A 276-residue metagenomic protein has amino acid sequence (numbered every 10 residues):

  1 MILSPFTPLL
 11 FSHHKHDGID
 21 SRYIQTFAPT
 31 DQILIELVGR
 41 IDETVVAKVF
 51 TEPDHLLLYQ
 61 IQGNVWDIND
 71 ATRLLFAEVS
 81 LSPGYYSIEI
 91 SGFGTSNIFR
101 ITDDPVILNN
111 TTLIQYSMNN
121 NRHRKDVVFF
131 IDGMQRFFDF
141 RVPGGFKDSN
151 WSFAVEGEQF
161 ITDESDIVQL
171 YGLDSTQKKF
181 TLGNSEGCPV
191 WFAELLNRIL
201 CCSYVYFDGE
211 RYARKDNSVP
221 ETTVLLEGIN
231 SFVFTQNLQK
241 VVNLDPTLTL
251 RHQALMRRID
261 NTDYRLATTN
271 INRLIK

Functional and structural regions predicted by a protein language model:
M1-N121: Preference for solvent-exposed, low-hydrophobicity sequence contexts
I98-K276: Extracellular/virion structural assembly segments
